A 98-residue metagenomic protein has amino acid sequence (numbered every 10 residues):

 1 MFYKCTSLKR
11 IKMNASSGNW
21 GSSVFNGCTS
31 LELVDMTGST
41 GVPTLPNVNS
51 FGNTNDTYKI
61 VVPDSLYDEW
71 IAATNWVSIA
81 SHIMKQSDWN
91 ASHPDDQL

Functional and structural regions predicted by a protein language model:
M1-Y3, G21-N26, V48-S50: Consensus positions within tandem repeat domains that build extended binding/scaffold surfaces
Y3-N19, C28-P43, N55-L66, A80-S87: Structural signature of tandem-repeat unit edges
F25, N75, S81, P94-D95: Intrinsically disordered, low-complexity regulatory segments enriched in acidic/serine/proline/glutamine/glycine
L45-V48, S65, D96: Intrinsically disordered, low-complexity segments enriched in proline/serine/threonine
N47-F51, D68-A80: Short, aromatic/basic amphipathic alpha-helical patches
N90-L98: Disulfide-bonded cysteine-rich modules in secreted/extracellular proteins, activating on the conserved Cys frameworks
